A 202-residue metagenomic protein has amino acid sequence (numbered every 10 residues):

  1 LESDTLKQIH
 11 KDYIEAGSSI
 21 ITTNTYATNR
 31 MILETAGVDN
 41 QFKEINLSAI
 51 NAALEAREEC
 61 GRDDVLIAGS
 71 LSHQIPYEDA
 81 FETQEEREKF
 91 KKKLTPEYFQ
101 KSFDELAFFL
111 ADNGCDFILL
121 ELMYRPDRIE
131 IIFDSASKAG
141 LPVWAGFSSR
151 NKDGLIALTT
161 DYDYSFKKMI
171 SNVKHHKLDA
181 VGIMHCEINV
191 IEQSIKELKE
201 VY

Functional and structural regions predicted by a protein language model:
L1-Y202: Domain-level signal for soluble alpha/beta catalytic cores
